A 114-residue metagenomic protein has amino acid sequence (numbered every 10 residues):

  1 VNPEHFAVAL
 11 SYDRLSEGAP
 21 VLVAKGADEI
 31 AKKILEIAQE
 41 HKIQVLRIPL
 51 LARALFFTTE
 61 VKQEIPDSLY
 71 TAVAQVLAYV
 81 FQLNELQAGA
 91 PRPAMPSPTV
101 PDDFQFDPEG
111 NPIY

Functional and structural regions predicted by a protein language model:
V1-Y114: Divalent-cation
